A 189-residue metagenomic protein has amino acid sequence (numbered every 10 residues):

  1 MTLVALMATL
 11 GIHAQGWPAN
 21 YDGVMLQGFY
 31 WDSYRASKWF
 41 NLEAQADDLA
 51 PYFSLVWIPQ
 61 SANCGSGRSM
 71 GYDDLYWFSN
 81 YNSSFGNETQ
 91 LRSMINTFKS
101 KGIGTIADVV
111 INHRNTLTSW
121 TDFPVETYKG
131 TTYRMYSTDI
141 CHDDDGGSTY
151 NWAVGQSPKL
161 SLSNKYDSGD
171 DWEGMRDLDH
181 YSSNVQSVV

Functional and structural regions predicted by a protein language model:
T2-T9: Bacterial N-terminal signal peptides
L10-A14: Sec/Tat signal peptide C-region and signal peptidase I cleavage site
G16-D47, P51-V189: Substrate-binding/active-site clefts of carbohydrate-active enzymes
